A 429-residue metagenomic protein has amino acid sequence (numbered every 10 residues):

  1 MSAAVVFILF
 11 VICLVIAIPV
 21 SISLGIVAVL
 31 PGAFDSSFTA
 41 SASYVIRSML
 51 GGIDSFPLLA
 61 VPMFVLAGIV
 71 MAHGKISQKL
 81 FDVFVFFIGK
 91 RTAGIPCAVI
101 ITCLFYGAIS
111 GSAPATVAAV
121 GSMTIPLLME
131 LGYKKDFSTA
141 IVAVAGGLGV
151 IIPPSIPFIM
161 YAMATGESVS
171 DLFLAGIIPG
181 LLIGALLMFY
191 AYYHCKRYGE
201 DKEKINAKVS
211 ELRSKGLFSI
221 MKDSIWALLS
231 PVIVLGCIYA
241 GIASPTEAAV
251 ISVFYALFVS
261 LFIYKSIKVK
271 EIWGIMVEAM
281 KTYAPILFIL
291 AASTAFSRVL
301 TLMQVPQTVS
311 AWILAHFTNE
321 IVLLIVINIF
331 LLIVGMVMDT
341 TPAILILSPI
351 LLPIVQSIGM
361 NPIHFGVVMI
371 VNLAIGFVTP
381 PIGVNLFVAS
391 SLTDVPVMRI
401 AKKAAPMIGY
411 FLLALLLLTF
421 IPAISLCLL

Functional and structural regions predicted by a protein language model:
M1-L429: Alpha-helical transmembrane segments of multi-pass membrane transport proteins
